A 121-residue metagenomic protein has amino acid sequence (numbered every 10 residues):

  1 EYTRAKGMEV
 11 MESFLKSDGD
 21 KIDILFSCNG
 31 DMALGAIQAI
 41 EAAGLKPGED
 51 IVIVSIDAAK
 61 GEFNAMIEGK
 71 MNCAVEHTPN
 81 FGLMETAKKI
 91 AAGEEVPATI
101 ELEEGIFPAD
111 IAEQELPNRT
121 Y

Functional and structural regions predicted by a protein language model:
E1-N64: Hydrophobic alpha-helical
I24, E49, A74-V75, A98-I100: Short, hydrophobic secondary-structure boundary micro-motifs
K46, M71, E95-V96: Conserved hydrophobic residue
D57-E68, E113-P117: Flexible loop/hinge segments that line or gate small-molecule binding clefts
A65-N80: Short beta-strand elements at the ligand-binding edges of bilobed clamshell
P79-Y121: Hinge/cleft segment of the Venus flytrap/periplasmic-binding protein
